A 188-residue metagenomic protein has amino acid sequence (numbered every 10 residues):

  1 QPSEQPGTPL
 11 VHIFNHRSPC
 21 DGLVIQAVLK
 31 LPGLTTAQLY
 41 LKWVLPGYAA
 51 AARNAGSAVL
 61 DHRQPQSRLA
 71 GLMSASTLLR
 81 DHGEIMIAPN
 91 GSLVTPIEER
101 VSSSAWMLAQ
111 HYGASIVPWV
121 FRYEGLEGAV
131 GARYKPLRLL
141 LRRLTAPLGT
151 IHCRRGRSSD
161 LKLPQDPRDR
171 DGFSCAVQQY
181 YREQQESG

Functional and structural regions predicted by a protein language model:
P6-P65: Catalytic core of membrane glycerolipid acyltransferases/transacylases, capturing the structured, soluble-facing
T8-F14, H82-P89, A114: Generic beta-sheet signal
H16-S18, N90-L93: Short glycine-rich anion-binding loops that position phosphate/pyrophosphate groups of nucleotides and phosphorylated
G47-A49, G83-E84, T95-P167: A cross-family acyltransferase "interaction/gating" segment
R53, L79, Q110: Anion (oxyanion) recognition and catalysis
P65-L69, E98, R170: A conditional alpha-helix N-cap/helix-loop micro-motif detector
L69-L78: TIR-domain catalytic/interaction hotspot
R170-S187: Short, cationic low-complexity segments
